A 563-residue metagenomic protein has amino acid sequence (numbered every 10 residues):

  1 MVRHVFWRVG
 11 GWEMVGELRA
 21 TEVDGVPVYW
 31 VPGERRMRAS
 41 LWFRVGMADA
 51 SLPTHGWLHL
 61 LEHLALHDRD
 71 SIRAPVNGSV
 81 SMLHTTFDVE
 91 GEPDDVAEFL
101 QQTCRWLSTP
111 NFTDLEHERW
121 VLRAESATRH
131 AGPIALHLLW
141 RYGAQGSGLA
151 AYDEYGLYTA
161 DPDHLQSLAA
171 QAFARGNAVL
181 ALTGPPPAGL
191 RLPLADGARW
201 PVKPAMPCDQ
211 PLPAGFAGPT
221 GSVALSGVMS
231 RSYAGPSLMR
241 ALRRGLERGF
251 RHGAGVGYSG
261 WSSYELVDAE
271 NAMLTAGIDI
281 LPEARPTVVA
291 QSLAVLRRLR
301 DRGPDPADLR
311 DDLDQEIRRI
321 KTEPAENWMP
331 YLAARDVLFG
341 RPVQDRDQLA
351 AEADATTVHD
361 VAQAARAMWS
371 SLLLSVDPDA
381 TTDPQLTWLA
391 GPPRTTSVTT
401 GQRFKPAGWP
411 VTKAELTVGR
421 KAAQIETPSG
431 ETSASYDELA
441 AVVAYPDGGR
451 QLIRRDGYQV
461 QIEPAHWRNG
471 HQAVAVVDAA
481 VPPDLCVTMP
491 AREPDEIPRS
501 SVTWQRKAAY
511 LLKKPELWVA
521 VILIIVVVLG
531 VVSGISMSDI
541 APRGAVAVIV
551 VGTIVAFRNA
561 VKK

Functional and structural regions predicted by a protein language model:
M1-R73, Q166-A254, D377-D495, N559: His/Glu-rich zincin catalytic helix
V2-W7, R73-L168, A290-A294, D301-L332 (+2 more regions): Acidic/histidine-enriched segments that form metal/cofactor-coordinating and catalytic pocket/exosite environments
G10-A20, L138-A178, D336-A365: Histidine-acidic residue clusters that define the catalytic metal-binding segment of zinc metallopeptidase domains
R44, E118-R119, R123, A294-R297 (+2 more regions): Non-catalytic interaction/regulatory segments
R73, M239-I280: A structural supersecondary motif
V502-I522, S538-G544, K562-K563: N-terminal export and membrane-targeting signals
K514-S533, A545-T553: Canonical alpha-helical transmembrane segments of integral membrane proteins
V550-K563: Membrane-helix interfacial anchor on the cytosolic side
